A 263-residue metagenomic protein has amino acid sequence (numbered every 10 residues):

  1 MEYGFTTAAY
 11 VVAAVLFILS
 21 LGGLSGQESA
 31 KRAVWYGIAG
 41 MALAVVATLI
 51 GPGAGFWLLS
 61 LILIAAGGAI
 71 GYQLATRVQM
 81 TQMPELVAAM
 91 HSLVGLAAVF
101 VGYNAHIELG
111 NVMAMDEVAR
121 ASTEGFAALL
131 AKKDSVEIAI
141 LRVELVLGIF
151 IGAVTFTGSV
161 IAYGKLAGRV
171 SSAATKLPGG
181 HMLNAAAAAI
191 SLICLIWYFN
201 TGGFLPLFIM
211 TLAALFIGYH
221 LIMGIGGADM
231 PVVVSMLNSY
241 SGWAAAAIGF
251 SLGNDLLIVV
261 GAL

Functional and structural regions predicted by a protein language model:
M1-A14, V34, G51-G68, L141-F156 (+1 more regions): Structural signature of hydrophobic alpha-helical transmembrane segments
Y3-A44: N-terminal, positively charged regions that mediate nucleic acid binding
V11-I18, V45-P52, I64-T76, L96-V99 (+5 more regions): Transmembrane alpha-helical segments of multi-pass membrane transport proteins and ion-pumping complexes
L16-K31, G68-V87, S159-A174, I217-M230: C-terminal ends of transmembrane helices
K31-G40, S60-L63, Q82-V94, A174-N184 (+1 more regions): Cytoplasmic-side transmembrane-helix entry/capping segments in multi-pass membrane proteins
T48-L61, Q73-M83, V99-R120, A127-L129: Transmembrane alpha-helix boundary signature
S60, L130-I151, A247-L263: Structural signal for the N-terminal portions of transmembrane helices and their immediately preceding loop/interface
N104-V112, K132, N200-L205, V232 (+1 more regions): Transmembrane helix-loop junctions at the membrane interface of multipass transporters and ion channels
